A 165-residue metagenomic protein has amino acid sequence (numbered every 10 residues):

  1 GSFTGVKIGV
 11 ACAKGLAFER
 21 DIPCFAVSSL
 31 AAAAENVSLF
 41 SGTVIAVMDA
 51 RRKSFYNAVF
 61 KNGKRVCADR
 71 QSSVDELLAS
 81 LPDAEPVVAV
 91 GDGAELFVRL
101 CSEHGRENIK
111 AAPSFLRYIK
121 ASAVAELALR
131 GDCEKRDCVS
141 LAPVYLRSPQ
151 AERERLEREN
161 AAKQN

Functional and structural regions predicted by a protein language model:
G1, L16, A89, A125 (+1 more regions): A residue-level signal for conserved active-site and pocket-lining positions in enzyme catalytic cores
F3-C24, S29: DPxDG-like acidic metal-binding loop motif
I22-Y118, E134, Y145, Q150 (+1 more regions): Surface "functional belts" at beta-alpha junctions
A32-E35, A123-R130: Short alpha-helix plus adjacent loop in nuclease-associated cores
L116-A123, L127, L141-Y145: Short, charged alpha-helical segments
K135-L141: Core catalytic loop region at the nicotinamide-binding pocket of NAD(P)H-dependent oxidoreductases
E154-N165: Nucleotide/phosphate-binding catalytic cleft detector across ATP-hydrolyzing and phosphate-transferring enzymes
